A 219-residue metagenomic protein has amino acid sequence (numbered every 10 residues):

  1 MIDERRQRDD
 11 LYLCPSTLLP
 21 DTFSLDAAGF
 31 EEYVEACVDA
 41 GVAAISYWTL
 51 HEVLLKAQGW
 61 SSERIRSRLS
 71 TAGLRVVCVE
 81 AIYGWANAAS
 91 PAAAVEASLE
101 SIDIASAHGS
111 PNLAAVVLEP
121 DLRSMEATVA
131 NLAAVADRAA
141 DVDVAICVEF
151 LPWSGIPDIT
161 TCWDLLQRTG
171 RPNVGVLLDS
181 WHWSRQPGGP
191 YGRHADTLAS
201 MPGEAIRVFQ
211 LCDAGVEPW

Functional and structural regions predicted by a protein language model:
M1-S110, R171, G175, E204: N-terminal pre-domain/capping segments
R6-D10, A44-I45, V79, A134-W219: Acidic/histidine-rich catalytic cores of soluble enzymes
D21, L55, R123, E217-W219: Glycine/Thr-rich phosphate-binding loops of Rossmann-like dinucleotide-binding domains
A27-G29, Q58-R64, P91-L99, M125-A133 (+2 more regions): Charged helix-capping and loop-helix junction motifs
W48, V116, C212: Conserved residues at the C-terminal ends of beta-strands
E52-L55, G84-N87, P120-S124, P152-I156 (+1 more regions): Short, small-residue-enriched loops and turns at beta-alpha junctions that line or gate enzyme active sites
A105-R123, V142-G155: Active-site groove signature of glycoside hydrolases
